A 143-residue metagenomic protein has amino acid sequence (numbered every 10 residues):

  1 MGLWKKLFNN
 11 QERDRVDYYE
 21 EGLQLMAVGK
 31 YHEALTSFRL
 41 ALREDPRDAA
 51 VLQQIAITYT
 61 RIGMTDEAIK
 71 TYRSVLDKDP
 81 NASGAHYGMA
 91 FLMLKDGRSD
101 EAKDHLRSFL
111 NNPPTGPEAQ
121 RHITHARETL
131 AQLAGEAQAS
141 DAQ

Functional and structural regions predicted by a protein language model:
N9, L40-R43, R73-D77, N111: Conserved structural position within tetratricopeptide repeats
E12-R47: Alpha-helical segment of the N-proximal tetratricopeptide repeat
